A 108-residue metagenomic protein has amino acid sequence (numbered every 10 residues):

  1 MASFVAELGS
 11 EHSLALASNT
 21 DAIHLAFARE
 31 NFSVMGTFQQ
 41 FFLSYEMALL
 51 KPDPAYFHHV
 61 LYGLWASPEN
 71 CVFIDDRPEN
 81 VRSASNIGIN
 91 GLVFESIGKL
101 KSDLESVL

Functional and structural regions predicted by a protein language model:
M1-L14, P54, I97: Short, acidic loop-to-helix structural element flanking the phosphoryl-transfer center in phosphate-processing enzymes
L14-A15, C71: Generic beta-sheet signal
S18: Conserved phosphate-coupling serine/threonine residues in phosphotransfer and NTP-handling enzymes
D21-A22, A26-L108: Asp-based, Mg2+/Mn2+-dependent phosphohydrolase catalytic module
